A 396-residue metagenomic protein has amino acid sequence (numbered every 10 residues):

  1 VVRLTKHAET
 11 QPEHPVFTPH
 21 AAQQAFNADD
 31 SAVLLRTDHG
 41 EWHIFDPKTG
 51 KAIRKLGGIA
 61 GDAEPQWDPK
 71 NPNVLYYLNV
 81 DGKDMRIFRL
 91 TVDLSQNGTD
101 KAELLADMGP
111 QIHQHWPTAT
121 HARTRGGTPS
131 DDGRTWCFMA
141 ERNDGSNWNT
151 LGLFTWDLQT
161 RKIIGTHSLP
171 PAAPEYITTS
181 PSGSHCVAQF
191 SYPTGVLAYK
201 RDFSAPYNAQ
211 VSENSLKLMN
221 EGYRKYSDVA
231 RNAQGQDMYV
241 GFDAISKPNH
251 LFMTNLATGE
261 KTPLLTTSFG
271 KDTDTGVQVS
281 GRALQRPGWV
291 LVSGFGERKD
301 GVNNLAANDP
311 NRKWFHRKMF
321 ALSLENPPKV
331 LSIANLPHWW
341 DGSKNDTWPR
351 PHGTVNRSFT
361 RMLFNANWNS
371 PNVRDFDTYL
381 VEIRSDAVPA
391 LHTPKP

Functional and structural regions predicted by a protein language model:
V1-R3: Blade/loop signatures of beta-propeller domains
Q11-A22, T37-V80: Blade-loop segments of beta-propeller domains
H14-V16, H20-Q23, I59-K70, Q114-T128 (+4 more regions): Repeated scaffold domains used in trafficking and secretory/extracellular systems, primarily beta-propellers
V33-R36, L75-Y77, T135-M139, H185-Q189 (+3 more regions): Residue position within the beta-strands of beta-propeller blades
G58-D144, L151, L169: Asp-box/WD-like beta-propeller blade repeats and closely related beta-sheet repeat scaffolds
I87-L90, F138-T150, M238-I245, L291-H316 (+1 more regions): Short, conserved, GDST-rich strand-edge loop motifs in beta-rich repeat architectures
M238-F252, L265-H338: Loop/turn-rich, solvent-exposed surfaces of beta-rich toroidal or solenoidal domains
D346-P396: Blade-level signature of beta-propeller repeat domains, shared across WD40, Kelch, NHL, RCC1 and BNR/Asp-box propellers
